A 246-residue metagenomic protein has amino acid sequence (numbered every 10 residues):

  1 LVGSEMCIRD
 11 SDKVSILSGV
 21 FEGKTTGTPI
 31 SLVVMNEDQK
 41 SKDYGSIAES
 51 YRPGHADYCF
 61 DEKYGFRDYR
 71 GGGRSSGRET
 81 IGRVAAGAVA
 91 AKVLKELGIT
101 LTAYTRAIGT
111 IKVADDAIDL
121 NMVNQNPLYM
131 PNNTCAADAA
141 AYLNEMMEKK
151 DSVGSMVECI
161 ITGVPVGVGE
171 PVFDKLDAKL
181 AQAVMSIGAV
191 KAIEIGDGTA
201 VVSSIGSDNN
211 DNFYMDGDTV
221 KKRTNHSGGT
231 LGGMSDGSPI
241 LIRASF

Functional and structural regions predicted by a protein language model:
L1-I8: Short, small-residue-biased leader/transition segments that mark boundaries at the very start of proteins
S4, I47-A48, L176-D177: Short Gly/aromatic-enriched secondary-structure transition segments
S4, V34, D38-K40, E62 (+8 more regions): Structural signal for hydrophobic packing residues in well-ordered secondary-structure cores of soluble enzyme domains
S11-K13, G27-S31, P53-H55, T100 (+4 more regions): Broad gene-expression machinery/nucleic-acid interaction feature
S18-L97, T102-Y104, V184: A generic, well-ordered mixed alpha/beta core segment in the N-terminal half of proteins
L32-M35, Y104-R106, I160-T162, R243-S245: Short beta-strand segments
E62-V172: Glycine-rich, mobile lid/loop segments that gate access to catalytic sites or pores
K150-F246: Glycine-rich anion/phosphate-binding loop at the beta-strand->alpha-helix junction
